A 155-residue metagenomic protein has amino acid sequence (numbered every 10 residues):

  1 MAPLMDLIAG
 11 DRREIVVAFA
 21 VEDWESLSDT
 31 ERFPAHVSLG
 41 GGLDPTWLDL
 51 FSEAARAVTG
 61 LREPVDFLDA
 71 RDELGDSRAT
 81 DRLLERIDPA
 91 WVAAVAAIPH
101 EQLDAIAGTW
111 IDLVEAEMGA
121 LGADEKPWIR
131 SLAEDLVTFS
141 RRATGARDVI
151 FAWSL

Functional and structural regions predicted by a protein language model:
M1-T138, R142-G145, S154: Acidic (Asp/Glu-rich) sequence patches and key acidic residues that form negatively charged surfaces used
